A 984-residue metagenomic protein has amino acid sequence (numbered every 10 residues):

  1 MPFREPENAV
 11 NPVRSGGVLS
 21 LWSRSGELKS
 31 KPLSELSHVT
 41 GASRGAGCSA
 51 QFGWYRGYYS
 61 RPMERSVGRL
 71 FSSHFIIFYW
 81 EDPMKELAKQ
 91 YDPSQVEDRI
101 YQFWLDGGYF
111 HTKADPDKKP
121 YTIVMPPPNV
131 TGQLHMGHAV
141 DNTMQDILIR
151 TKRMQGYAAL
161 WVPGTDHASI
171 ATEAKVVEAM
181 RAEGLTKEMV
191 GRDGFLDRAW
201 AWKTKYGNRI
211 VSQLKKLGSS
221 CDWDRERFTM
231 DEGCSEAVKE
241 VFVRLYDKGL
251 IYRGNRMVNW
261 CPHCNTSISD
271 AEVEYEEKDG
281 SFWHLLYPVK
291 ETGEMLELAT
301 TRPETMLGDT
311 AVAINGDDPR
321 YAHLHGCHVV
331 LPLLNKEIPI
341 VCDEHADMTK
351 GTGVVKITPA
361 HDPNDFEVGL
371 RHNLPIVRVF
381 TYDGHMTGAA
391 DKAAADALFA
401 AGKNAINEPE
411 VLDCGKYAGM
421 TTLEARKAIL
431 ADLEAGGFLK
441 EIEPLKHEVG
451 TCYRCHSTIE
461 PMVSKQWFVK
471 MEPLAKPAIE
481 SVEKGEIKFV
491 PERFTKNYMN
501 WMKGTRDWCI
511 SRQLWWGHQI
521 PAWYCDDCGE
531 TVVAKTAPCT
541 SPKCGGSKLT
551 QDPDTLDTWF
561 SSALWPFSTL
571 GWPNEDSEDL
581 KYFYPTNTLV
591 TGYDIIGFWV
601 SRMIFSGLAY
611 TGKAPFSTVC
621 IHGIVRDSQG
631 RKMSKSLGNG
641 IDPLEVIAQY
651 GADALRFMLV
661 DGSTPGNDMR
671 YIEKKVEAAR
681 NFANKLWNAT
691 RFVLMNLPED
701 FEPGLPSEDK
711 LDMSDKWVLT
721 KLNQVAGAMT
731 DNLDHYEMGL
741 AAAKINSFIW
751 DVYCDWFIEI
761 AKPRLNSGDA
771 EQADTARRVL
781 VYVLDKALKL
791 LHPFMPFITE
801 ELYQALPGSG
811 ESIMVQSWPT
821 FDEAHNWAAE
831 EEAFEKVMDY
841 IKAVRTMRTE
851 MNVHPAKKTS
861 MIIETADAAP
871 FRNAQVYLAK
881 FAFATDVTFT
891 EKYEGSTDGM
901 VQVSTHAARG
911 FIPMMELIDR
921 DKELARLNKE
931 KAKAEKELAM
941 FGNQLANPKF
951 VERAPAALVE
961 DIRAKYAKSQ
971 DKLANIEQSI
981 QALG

Functional and structural regions predicted by a protein language model:
A9-G17, S25, G41-A46, S60-S73: N-terminal amphipathic/hydrophobic targeting modules at extreme N-termini, encompassing cleavable Sec/SRP-type signal
K31, M84-Q90, L160, V469 (+3 more regions): Auxiliary tRNA-acceptor-end handling modules of aminoacyl-tRNA synthetases
H74, F78, H284, N500-F560 (+4 more regions): Feature 926 captures the class I aminoacyl-tRNA synthetase adenylation module centered on the KMSKS loop
F78-D317, T358-R371, P375-A394, R426 (+8 more regions): N-terminal, positively charged nucleic-acid-binding surface of large information/translation enzymes
D117-M125, I147, E183-L185, V211-G218 (+8 more regions): Active-site-adjacent bridging/hinge elements
G137-I149, G156, T165-D166, C234-A237 (+8 more regions): Structured ligand/cofactor/substrate-binding pocket environments in proteins
R150-A158, A179-R192, S212, K216-C221 (+18 more regions): Secondary-structure transition/capping motifs at alpha-helix termini and the adjoining loop/turn into the next element
